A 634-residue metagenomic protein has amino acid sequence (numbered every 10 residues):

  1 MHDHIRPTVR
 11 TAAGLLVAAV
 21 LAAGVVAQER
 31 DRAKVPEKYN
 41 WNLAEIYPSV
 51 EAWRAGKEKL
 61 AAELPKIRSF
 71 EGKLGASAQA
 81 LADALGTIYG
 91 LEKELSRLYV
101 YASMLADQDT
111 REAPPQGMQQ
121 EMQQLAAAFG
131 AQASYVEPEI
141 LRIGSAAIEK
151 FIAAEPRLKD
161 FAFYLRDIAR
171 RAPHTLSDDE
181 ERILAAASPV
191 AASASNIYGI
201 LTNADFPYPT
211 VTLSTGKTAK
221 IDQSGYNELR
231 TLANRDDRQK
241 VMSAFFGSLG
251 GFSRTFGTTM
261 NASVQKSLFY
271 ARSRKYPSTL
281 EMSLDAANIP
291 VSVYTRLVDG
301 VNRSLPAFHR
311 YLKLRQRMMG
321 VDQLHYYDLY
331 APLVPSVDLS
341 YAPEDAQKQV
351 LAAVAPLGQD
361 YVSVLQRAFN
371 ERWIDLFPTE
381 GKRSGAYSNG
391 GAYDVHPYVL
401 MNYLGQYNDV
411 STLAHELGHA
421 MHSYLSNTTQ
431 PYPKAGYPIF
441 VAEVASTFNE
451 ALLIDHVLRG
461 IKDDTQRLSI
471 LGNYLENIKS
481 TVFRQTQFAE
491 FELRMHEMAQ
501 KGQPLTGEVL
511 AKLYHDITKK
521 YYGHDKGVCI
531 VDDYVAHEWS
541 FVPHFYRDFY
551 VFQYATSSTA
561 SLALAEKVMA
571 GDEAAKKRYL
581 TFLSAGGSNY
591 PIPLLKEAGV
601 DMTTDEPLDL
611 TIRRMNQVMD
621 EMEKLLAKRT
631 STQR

Functional and structural regions predicted by a protein language model:
H2-L15: Bacterial N-terminal signal peptides that target proteins for export
A12-G24: Bacterial N-terminal signal peptides
V25-S336, Q347, T518, L625-T632: A well-structured
A33-V35, A44-P48, I140, F163-T175 (+10 more regions): C-terminal, non-catalytic "cap/extension" segments appended to globular domains
L339-Y341, D394-A414: Short pre-active-site segment immediately N-terminal to the catalytic Zn-binding motif
L339-Y341, I374-H396: Catalytic zinc-binding patch centered on the HExxH motif and its immediate surroundings that defines zinc-dependent
A352, P356-S363, N389, H419 (+2 more regions): Conserved helix-loop functional segments at active or binding sites
S423-T447: Post-HEXXH active-site segment of zinc metalloproteases
